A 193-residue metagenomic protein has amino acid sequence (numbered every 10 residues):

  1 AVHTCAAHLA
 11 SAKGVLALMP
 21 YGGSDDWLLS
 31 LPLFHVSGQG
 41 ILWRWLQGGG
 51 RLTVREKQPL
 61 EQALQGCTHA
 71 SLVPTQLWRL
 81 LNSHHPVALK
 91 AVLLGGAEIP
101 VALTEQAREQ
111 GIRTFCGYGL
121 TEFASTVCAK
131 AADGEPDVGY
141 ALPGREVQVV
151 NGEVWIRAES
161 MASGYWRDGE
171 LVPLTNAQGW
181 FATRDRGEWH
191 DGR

Functional and structural regions predicted by a protein language model:
A1-T4, L120-F123, T183: Ser/Thr-glycine-rich phosphate-binding loops at phosphate-binding pockets of nucleotides, nucleotide cofactors
V2-S83, A91, F115: AMP-binding/adenylate-forming
V2-T4, V127-A131, V150, R157: Short beta-strand-to-turn element immediately C-terminal to the catalytic PLP-Schiff-base lysine in fold type I
A6, T75, A97-E98, A102 (+1 more regions): Alpha-helix/helix-capping structural signal
H69-L72, L80-P136, E146-Q148: Gly/Ser/Thr-rich phosphate-binding loop
P136-A141, A177-Q178: Short Gly/Pro-enriched turn/cap motifs at secondary-structure boundaries
W155-R193: Conserved ATP-binding/catalytic segment of the ANL
